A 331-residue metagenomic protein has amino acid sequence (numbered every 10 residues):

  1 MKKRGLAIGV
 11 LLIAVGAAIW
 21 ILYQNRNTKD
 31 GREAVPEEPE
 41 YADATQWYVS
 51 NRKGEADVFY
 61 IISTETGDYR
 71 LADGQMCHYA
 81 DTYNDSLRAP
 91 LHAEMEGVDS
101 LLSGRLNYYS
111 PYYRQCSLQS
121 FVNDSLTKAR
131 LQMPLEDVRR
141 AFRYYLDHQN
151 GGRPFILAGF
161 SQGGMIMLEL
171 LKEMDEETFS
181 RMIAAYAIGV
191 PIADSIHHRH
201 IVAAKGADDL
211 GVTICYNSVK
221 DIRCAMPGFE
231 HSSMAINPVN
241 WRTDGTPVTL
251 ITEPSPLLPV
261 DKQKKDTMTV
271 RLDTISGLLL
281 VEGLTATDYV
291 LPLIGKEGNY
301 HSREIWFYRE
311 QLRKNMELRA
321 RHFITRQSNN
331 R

Functional and structural regions predicted by a protein language model:
K2-L91, M95, S100-L101: Flexible, membrane-associating and regulatory peripheral segments of lipid-active enzymes
G54-A56, G104-Y108, G151-P154, S180-A184: Loop/turn elements at helix/coil->beta-strand transitions in domains of secreted/extracellular proteins
D57-I61, Y109-Y112, I156, A184-A187 (+1 more regions): Structural recognition of the beta-strand scaffold that forms the well-ordered cores of secreted hydrolase catalytic
I61-G152, D288-R331: Active-site catalytic motif of lipid deacylating hydrolases and related acyltransferases
I61-T64, Y112-C116, F160-S161, A187-V190 (+1 more regions): Active-site-proximal beta-strand/loop segments in catalytic clefts of secreted hydrolases
S120-V122, I166-L171, S195-H198: A short acidic (Asp/Glu
D137-G151, K172-H322, R326-R331: Surface cap/lid and interfacial helix-loop subdomains adjacent to catalytic sites that gate substrate access
G159-G163, M167: Gly/Ala-rich beta-loop-alpha elbow adjacent to hydrolase catalytic centers
